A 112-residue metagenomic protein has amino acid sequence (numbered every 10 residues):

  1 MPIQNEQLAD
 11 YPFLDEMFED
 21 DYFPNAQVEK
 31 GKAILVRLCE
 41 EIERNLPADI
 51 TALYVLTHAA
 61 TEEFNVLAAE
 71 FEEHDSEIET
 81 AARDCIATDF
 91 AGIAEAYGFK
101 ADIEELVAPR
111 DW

Functional and structural regions predicted by a protein language model:
M1-R44: Short terminal alpha-helical segments
Q27, L46-L53, D75-A82: Residue-level recognition of alpha-helical structural elements
K30-R37, L56-A59, E63-V66, C85 (+1 more regions): Charged, amphipathic alpha-helical oligomerization/scaffolding segments
E40-E43, F71-D75: Charged, low-complexity surface segments at secondary-structure and domain boundaries
I42-A68: Mature extracytoplasmic domains of secretory-pathway proteins
E72-W112: Amphipathic alpha-helical binding modules
